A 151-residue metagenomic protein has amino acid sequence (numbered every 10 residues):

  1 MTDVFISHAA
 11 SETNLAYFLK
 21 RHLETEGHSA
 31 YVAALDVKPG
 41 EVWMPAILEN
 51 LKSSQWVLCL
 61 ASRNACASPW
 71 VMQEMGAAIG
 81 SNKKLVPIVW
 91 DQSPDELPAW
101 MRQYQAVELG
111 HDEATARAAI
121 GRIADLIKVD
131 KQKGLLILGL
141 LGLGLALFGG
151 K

Functional and structural regions predicted by a protein language model:
M1-W56, K83, L136-K151: Conserved N-terminal substructure of TIR/SEFIR domains
A10, S62-R63: Short glycine-/small-residue-rich Rossmann-like dinucleotide-binding loops
Y17-F18, V42-P45, P69-Q73, A99-M101 (+1 more regions): Generic recognition of short, well-ordered alpha-helical segments
C59: Redox-cofactor binding/interface segments in oxidoreductases and associated redox assembly factors
R63-K83: Conserved TIR/SEFIR loop-to-helix hotspot centered on a Trp-containing motif with a nearby acidic residue
L85-V89: Conserved beta-strand/loop subsegment of P-loop NTPase cores
S93-Y104: Glycine-rich, charge-decorated loop segments at or immediately adjacent to ligand/cofactor-binding or catalytic sites
H111-V129: C-terminal helix of von Willebrand factor
